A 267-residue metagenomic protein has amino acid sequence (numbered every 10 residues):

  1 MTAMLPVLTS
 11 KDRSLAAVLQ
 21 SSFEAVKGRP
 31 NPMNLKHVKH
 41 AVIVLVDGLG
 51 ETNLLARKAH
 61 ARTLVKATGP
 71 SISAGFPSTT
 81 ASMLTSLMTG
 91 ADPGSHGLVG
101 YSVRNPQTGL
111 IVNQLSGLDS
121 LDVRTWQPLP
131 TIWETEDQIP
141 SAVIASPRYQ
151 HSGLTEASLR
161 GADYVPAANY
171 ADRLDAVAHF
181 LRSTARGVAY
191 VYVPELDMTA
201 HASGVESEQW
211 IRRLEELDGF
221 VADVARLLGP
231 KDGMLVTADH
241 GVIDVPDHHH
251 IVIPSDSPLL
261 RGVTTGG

Functional and structural regions predicted by a protein language model:
M1-G267: Feature captures the catalytic ectodomains and active-site-proximal regions of enzymes that hydrolyze or transfer
